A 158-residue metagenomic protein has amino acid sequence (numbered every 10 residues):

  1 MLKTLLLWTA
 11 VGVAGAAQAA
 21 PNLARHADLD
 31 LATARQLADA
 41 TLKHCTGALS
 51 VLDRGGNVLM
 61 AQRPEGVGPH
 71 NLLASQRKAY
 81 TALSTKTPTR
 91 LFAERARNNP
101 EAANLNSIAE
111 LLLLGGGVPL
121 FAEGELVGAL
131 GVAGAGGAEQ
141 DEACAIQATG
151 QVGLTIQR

Functional and structural regions predicted by a protein language model:
K3-G15: Bacterial N-terminal signal peptides
A19-R158: Flexible, solvent-exposed loop/hinge segments and secondary-structure transition points
